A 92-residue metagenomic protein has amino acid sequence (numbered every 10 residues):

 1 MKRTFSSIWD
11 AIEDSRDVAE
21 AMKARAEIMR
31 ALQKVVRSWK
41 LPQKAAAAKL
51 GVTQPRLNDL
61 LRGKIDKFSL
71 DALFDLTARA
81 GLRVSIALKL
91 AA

Functional and structural regions predicted by a protein language model:
M1-R30: N-terminal flexible/basic segments that precede or flank functional cores
L32, Q43, L73: Generic structural marker for isolated residues within well-ordered, non-membrane alpha-helices of soluble domains
V36-S38: Short amphipathic helical patch at the helix-1/turn junction of helix-turn-helix
K40-N58: Short alpha-helical DNA-recognition segment
L61: DNA major-groove recognition helix of helix-turn-helix
L70-I86: DNA major-groove recognition helix of helix-turn-helix/homeodomain DNA-binding modules
A87-A92: Short hydrophobic/aromatic patches at helix-to-coil boundaries
